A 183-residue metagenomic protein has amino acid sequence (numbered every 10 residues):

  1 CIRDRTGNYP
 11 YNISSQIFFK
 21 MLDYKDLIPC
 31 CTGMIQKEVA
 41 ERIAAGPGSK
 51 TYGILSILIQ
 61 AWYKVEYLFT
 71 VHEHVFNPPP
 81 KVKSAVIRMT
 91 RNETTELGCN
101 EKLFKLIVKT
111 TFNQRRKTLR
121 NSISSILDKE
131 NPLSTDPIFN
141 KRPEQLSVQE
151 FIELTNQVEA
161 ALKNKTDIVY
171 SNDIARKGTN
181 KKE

Functional and structural regions predicted by a protein language model:
R3-T6, I13-L146, E153, E159-E183: Class I S-adenosyl-L-methionine
